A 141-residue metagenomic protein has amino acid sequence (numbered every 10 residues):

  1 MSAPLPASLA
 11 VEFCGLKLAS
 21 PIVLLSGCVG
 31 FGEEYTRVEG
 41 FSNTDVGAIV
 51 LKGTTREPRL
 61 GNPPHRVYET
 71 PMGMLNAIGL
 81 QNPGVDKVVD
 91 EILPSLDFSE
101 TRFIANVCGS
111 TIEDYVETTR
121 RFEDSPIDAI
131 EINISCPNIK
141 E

Functional and structural regions predicted by a protein language model:
M1-F103, C108-S110: N-terminal capping/small domains of soluble enzymes
N43-T44, S110-E141: Alpha/beta enzyme core
